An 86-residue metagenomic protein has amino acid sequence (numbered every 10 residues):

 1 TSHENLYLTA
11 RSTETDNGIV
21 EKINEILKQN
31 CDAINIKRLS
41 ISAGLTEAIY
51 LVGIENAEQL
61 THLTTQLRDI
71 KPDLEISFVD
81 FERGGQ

Functional and structural regions predicted by a protein language model:
T1-L39: Canonical alpha-helical transmembrane segment with a positive-inside/aromatic-interface signature
L6-L8, T46-V52: Short, hydrophobic beta-strand segments
D16, G53-L60: Helix N-cap motif at beta-to-alpha junctions
I19-V20, V52, V79: Extended aliphatic helical segments
E21-K28, Q59-P72: Short amphipathic alpha-helices in soluble, non-transmembrane regions that often serve as interface/regulatory elements
D32-L39, T64, R68-R83: Conserved short beta-strand edge segments in small beta-sheet-based binding/regulatory domains
S40-G44: A short beta-turn/loop motif at secondary-structure boundaries
